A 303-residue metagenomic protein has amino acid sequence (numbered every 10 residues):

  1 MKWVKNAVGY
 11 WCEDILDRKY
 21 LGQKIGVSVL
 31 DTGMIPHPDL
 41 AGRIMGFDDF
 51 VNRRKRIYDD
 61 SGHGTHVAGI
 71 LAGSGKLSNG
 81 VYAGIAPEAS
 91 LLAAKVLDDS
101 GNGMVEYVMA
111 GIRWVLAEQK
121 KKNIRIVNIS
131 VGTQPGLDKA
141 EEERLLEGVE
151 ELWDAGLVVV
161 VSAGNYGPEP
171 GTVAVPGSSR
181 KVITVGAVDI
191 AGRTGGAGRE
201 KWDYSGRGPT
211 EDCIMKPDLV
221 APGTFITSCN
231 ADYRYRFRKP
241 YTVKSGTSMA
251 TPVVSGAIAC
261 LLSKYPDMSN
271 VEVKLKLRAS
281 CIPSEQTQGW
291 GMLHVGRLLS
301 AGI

Functional and structural regions predicted by a protein language model:
M1-I25, D39, D138, G195 (+1 more regions): Protease zymogen maturation seam
I15-S28, T32-G46, K55-E106, K122-R125 (+3 more regions): Subtilisin-like serine protease catalytic core
L21, E150-D154, V220: Anion (oxyanion) recognition and catalysis
D31, G177-S263: Extracellular S/T/G-rich loop segment that most often corresponds to the catalytic His/Ser-adjacent loop
G33-I35, F50-V51, L77, L97-G101 (+6 more regions): Solvent-exposed loop/turn segments at secondary-structure junctions within structured extracellular/periplasmic domains
A72-K76, R113, I190, S255-S263 (+1 more regions): Short glycine/serine- and small hydrophobic-enriched flexible loop segments
L97-K181, E211-I214, Y233-S245, M249-T251: Substrate-binding/access-modulating region of protease and related hydrolase catalytic domains
I124-N128, S263-I303: C-terminal subdomain of the subtilisin-like protease fold in secreted/lumenal serine endopeptidases
